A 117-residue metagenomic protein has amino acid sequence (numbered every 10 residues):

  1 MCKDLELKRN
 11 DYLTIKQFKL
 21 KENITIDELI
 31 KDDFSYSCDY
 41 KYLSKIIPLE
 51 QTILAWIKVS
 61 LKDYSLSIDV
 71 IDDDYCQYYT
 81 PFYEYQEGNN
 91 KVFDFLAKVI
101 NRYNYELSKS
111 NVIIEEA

Functional and structural regions predicted by a protein language model:
M1-Q17, E22-I24, I47-P48, T52 (+1 more regions): Intrinsically disordered, low-complexity regulatory regions enriched in serine/threonine/proline and acidic residues
K16-C38: Amphipathic alpha-helical segments
S37, K58-K62: Short beta-strand micro-motifs enriched in acidic
C38-P48: Short linear loop/turn motifs
